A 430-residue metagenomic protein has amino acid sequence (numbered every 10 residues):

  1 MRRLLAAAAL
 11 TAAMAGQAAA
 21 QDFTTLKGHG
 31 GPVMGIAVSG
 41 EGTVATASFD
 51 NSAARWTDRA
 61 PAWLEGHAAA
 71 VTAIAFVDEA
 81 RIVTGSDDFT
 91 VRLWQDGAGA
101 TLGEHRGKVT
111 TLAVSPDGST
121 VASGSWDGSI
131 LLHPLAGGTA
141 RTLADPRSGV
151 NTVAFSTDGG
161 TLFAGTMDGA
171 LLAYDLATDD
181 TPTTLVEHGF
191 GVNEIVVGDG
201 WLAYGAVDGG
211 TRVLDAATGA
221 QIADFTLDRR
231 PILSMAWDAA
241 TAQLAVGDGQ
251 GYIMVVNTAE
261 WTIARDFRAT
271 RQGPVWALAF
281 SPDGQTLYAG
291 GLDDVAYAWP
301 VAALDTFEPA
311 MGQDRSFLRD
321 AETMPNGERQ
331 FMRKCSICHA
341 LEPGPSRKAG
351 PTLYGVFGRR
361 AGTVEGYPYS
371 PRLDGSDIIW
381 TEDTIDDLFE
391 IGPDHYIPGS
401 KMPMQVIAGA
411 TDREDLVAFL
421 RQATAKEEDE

Functional and structural regions predicted by a protein language model:
L26-V33, E65-V71, G103-V109, A144-V150 (+3 more regions): WD40/WD-repeat beta-propeller blade N-cap
V38-E41, V77-E79, P116-D117, T157-D158 (+3 more regions): Residue-level detector of Asp-centered blade-edge/turn motifs that repeat once per structural unit in beta-propeller
A47-D50, G85-D88, G124-D127, G165-D168 (+3 more regions): Conserved strand-to-loop turn within each blade of WD40 beta-propeller repeats
A303-Q330: Electrostatic cytochrome c docking/interface patches
A321-E342, L353: Sequence/structural segment immediately N-terminal to covalent heme-attachment motifs in c-type and related
R347, P351-P403, L416, L420: Extracytoplasmic electron-transfer domains, predominantly the class I c-type cytochrome c fold
